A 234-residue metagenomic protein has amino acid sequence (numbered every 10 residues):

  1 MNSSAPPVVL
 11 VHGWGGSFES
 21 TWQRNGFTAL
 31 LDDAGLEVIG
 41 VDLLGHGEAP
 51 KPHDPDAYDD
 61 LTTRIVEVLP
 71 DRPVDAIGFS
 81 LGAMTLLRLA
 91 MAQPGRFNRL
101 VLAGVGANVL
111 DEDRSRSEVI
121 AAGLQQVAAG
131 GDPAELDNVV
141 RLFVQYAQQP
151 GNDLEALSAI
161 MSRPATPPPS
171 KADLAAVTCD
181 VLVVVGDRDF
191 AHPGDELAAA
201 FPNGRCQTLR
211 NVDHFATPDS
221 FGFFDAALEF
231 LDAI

Functional and structural regions predicted by a protein language model:
H12, V74, G78-S80: Conserved alpha/beta-hydrolase "nucleophile elbow" surrounding the catalytic nucleophile
G15-T28: The serine-hydrolase catalytic nucleophile loop
Q23, D33, E37-D75: Active-site loop/oxyanion-hole signature of alpha/beta-hydrolase fold enzymes
M84-G130: Flexible "cap/lid" loop of the alpha/beta hydrolase fold
Q145-S170: Hydrophobic, aromatic-rich cap/lid helix
V177, V183-V185: Short beta-strand/loop motif that positions the catalytic acidic residue of the alpha/beta-hydrolase fold
G186-E196: Conserved alpha/beta-hydrolase "acid-adjacent" motif
V212-F224: Catalytic histidine-centered segment of alpha/beta-hydrolase-like enzymes
